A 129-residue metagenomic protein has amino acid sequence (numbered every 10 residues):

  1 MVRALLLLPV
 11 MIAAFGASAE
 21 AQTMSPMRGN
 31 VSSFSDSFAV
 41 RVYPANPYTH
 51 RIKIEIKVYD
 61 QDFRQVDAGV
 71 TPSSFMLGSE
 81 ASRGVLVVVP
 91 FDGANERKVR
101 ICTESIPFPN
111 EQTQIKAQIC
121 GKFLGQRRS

Functional and structural regions predicted by a protein language model:
A4-F15: Sec-dependent N-terminal signal peptides
F15-A21: Sec/Tat signal peptide C-region and signal peptidase I cleavage site
M27-S33: Short beta-strand segments of immunoglobulin-like
F34-R41, E96-R100: Short, solvent-exposed loop/turn segments enriched in Ser/Thr/Gly
Y43-H50: Asparagine-centered strand-capping/turn motif at beta-strand->loop junctions
H50-V58, A68, V99-R100: Short, hydrophobic/aromatic beta-strand segments
Q65-E96: Intrinsically disordered, low-complexity Pro/Gly/Ser/Thr-rich segments with frequent PxxP/GP/PP motifs and embedded
F91-S129: Terminal connector regions
